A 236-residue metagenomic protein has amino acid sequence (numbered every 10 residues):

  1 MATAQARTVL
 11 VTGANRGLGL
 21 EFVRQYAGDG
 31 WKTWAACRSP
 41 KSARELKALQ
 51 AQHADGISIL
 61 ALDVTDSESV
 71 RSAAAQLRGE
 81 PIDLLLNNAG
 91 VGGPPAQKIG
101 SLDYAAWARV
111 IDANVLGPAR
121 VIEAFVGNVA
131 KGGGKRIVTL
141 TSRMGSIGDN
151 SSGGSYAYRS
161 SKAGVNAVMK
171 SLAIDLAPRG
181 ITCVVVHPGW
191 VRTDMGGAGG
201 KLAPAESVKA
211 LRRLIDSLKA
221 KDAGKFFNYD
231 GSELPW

Functional and structural regions predicted by a protein language model:
A2-W34: Canonical Rossmann dinucleotide-binding motif of NAD(H)/NADP(H)-dependent dehydrogenases/reductases, specifically
V11-T12, N87-N88, R136-S142, T182-H187: Structural signature of the Rossmann-like NAD(P)-dependent dehydrogenase/reductase core
R16, L84, G90-P95: Flexible cofactor-recognition loop at the NAD(P)H-binding site of Rossmann-like short-chain dehydrogenase/reductase
D29-E45: Conserved glycine-rich Rossmann-like NAD(P)H-binding loop of the short-chain dehydrogenase/reductase
L60-S72, Y104: The beta1-alpha1 cofactor-binding region of Rossmann-like NAD(H)/NADP(H)-dependent oxidoreductases
V91-I111, A119-R120, A130-A177: Catalytic loop of short-chain dehydrogenase/reductase
P178, V185-P188, G197-W236: C-terminal helical subdomain
